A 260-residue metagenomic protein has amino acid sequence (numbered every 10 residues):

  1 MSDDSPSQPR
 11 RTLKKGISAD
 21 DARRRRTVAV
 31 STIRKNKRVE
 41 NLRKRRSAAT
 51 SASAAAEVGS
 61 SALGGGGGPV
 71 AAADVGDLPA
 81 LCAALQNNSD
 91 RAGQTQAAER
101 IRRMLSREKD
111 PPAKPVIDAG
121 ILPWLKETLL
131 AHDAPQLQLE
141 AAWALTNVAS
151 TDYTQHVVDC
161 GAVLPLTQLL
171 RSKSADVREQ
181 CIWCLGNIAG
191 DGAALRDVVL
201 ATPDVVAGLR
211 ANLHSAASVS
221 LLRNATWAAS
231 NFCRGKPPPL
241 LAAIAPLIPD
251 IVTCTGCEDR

Functional and structural regions predicted by a protein language model:
M1-A80, D90, T95-M104: Intrinsically disordered, low-complexity regulatory regions of large eukaryotic scaffold/signaling proteins
A52-L63, A83, T95-K109, E127 (+6 more regions): Alpha-helical solenoid repeat architecture
L63-V75, N87, A92-Q96, L105-G120 (+5 more regions): Elongated alpha-helical scaffolds that mediate protein-protein interactions in large eukaryotic proteins, primarily
A71-G76, P123-L129, L166-S172, G208-L213 (+1 more regions): Amphipathic alpha-helical segments within extended alpha-helical solenoids and repeat-rich scaffolds in large
A84-N88, T128, H132: N-terminal transmembrane alpha-helices
S89-D90, D133-A134, K173-S174, A217-S218 (+1 more regions): Short inter-helical turns and helix N-cap capping residues of alpha-solenoid HEAT/ARM repeat scaffolds
R196, V205-L222: Long alpha-helical HEAT/HEAT-like repeat alpha-solenoid scaffolds in very large eukaryotic proteins, especially those
L200, V219-S220, I244, V252-C254 (+1 more regions): Extended alpha-solenoid helical-repeat scaffolds
